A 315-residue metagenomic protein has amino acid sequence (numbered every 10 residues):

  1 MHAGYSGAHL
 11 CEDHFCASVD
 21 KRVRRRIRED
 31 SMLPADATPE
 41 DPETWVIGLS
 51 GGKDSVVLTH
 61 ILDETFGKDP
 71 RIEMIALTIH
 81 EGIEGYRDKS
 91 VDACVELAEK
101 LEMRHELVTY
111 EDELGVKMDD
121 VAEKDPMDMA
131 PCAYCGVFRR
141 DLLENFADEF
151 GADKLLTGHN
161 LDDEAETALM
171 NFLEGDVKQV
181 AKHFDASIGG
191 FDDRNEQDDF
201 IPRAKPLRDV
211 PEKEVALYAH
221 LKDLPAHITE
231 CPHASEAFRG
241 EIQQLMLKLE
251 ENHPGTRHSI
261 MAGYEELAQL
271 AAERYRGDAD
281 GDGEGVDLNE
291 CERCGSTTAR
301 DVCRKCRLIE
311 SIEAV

Functional and structural regions predicted by a protein language model:
M1-K21, D282-V315: Cys/His-rich short segments
H2-A181, A186, E212-L221, C303: ATP-dependent adenylation/nucleotidyltransferase module used to activate substrates
Y5, D13, A17, D88 (+8 more regions): Electropositive phosphate-/nucleotide-binding environments in soluble metabolic enzymes
K68, K248-N252, C294: Histidine kinase transmitter module recognition
M74, F138, E149, D163-E251 (+1 more regions): Catalytic subdomain that performs nucleotidyl-dependent activation
D120-P126, E241-L245, N289, T297: Short, surface-exposed amphipathic charged segments that create phosphate/polyanion-binding patches used for binding
H258-N289, T297-R300: Cys/His-rich Zn2+-binding cysteine-cluster or related metal-binding knuckle/ribbon modules and their
